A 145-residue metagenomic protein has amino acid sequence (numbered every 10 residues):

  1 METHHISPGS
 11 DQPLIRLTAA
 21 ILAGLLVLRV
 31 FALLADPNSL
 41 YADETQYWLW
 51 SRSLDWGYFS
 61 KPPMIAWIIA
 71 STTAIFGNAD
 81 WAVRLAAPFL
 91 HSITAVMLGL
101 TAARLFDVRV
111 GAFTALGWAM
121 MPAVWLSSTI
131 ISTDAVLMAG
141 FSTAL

Functional and structural regions predicted by a protein language model:
M1-R29: Start-transfer (signal-anchor) and selected internal transmembrane alpha helices of multi-pass inner/ER membrane
P13-L14, A79-W81, L105-F113: Membrane-helix interface segments
L22-L25, T114-P122, L126: Short helix- or helix-capping micro-motifs that position conserved polar/aromatic residues at function-defining sites
A35-Y47, W56-I68, G77-W81: Extracytoplasmic catalytic/substrate-binding loops of multi-pass membrane glycan-assembly enzymes
L49, A66, A70, V83 (+2 more regions): Transmembrane alpha-helix boundary and packing residues in multipass membrane permease domains and related
L85-F106, T143-A144: Transmembrane-helix motifs of polytopic, lipid-linked glycan transferases
A87, A123-L137: Short acidic/glycine- and proline-prone juxtamembrane loop motifs at membrane-interface regions of multi-pass membrane
H91-T94, W118, T133-L145: Hydrophobic core segments of transmembrane alpha-helices in multi-pass, intramembrane catalytic enzymes
